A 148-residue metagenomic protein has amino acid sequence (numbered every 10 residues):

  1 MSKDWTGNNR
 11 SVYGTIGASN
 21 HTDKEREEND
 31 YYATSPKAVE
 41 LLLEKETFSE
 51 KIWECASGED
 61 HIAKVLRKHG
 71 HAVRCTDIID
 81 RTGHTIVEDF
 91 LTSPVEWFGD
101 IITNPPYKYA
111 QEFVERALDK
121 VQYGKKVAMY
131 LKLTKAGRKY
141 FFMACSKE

Functional and structural regions predicted by a protein language model:
M1-E148: Class I S-adenosyl-L-methionine-dependent methyltransferase catalytic core
